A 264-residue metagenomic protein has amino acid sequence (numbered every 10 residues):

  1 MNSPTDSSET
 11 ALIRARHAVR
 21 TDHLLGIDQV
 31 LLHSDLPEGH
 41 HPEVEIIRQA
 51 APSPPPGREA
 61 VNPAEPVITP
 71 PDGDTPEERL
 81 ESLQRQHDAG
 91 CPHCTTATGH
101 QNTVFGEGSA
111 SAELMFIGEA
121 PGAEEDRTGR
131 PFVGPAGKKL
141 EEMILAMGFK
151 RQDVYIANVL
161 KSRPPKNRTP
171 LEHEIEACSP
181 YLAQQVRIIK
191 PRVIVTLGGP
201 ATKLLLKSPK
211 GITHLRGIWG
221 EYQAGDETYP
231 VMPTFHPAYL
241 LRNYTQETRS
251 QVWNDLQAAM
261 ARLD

Functional and structural regions predicted by a protein language model:
N2-I13, H17, Q29: Short, small/acidic-rich helices and loops at N termini and domain boundaries of DNA replication/processing enzymes
I13, T21-H23, D28-D264: A polyanion-binding, active-site-adjacent surface
